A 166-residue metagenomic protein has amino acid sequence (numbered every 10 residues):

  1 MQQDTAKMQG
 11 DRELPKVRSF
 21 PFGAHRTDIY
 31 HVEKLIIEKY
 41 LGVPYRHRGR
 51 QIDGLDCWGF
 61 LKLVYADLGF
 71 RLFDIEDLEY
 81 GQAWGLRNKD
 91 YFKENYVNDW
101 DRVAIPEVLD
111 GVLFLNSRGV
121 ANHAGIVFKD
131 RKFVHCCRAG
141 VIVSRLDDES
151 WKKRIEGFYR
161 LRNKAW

Functional and structural regions predicted by a protein language model:
Q3, L14: Cationic, low-complexity basic patches in intrinsically disordered or flexible, solvent-exposed regions
T5-A6, A24-T27: Ala/Thr-enriched low-complexity intrinsically disordered regions
F20-F22: Aromatic (phenylalanine/tyrosine) cluster motif
I29, K34, E76-V143, D148: ...with weaker cross-activation on analogous glycine-rich loops/strands in unrelated enzymes
I29-V43, D147-W166: Non-catalytic ligand/cofactor/substrate-binding and regulatory segments of enzyme domains
H47-G49, L72-E76: Surface-exposed patches in mature extracellular/periplasmic domains of secreted proteins
G49-L68: Active-site nucleophilic cysteine motif
